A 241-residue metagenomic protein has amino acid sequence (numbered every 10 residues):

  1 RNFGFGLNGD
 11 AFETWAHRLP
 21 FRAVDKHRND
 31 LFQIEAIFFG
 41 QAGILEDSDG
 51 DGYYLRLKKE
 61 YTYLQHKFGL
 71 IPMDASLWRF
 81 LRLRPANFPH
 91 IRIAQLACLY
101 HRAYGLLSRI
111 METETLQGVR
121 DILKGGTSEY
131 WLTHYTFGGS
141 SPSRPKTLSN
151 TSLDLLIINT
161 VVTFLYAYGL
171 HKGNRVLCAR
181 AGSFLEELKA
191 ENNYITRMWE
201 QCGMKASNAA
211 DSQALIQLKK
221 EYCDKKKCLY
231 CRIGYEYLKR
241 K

Functional and structural regions predicted by a protein language model:
R1-S212: Hydrophobic, aromatic-lined core segments that form the binding pocket/scaffold for planar heteroaromatic ligands
Q201-K241: Acidic, carboxylate-rich catalytic segments that either coordinate divalent cations
